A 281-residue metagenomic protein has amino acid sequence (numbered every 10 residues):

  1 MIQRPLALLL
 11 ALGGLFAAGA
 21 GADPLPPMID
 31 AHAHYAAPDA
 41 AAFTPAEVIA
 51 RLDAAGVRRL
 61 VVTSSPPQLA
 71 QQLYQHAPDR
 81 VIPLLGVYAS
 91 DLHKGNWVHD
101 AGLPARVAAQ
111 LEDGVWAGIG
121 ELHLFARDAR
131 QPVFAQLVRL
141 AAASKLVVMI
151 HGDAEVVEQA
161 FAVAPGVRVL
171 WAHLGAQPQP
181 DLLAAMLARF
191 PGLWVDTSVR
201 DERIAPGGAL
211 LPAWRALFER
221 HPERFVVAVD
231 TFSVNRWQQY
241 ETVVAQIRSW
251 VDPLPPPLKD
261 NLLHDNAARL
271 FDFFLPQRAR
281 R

Functional and structural regions predicted by a protein language model:
I2-R4, G21-I29, D39-T63, Q68 (+3 more regions): Mid-to-C-terminal alpha-helical segments outside catalytic/metal-binding sites
A7-A17: Bacterial N-terminal signal peptides
H32, L52, I119, A141 (+5 more regions): Conserved, mostly hydrophobic/aromatic
A33-T44, D91-H99, R203-P206: Acidic/histidine-rich helix-loop elements that form or flank divalent-metal/phosphate-binding sites at the catalytic
H34-A36, S65-P66, G86-S90, L122-F125 (+4 more regions): Active-site beta-loop-alpha junctions enriched in small/polar residues
Q68-M149, W194-E202: Active-site gating/metal-coordination segments in enzymes
P83-L85, R130-V227, F274, R278: Catalytic pocket-lining loop regions of alpha/beta-barrel enzymes, especially the amidohydrolase/enolase/GH5 lineages
